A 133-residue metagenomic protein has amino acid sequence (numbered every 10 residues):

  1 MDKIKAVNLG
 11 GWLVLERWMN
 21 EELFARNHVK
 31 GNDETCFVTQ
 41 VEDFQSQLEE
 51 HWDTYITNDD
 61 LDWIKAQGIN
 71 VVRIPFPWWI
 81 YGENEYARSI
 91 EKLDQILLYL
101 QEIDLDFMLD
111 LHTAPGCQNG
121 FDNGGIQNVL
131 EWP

Functional and structural regions predicted by a protein language model:
M1-I69: N-terminal carbohydrate-binding accessory modules
D59-P133: Substrate-binding cleft and catalytic face of glycoside hydrolase catalytic domains, especially the flexible beta-alpha
